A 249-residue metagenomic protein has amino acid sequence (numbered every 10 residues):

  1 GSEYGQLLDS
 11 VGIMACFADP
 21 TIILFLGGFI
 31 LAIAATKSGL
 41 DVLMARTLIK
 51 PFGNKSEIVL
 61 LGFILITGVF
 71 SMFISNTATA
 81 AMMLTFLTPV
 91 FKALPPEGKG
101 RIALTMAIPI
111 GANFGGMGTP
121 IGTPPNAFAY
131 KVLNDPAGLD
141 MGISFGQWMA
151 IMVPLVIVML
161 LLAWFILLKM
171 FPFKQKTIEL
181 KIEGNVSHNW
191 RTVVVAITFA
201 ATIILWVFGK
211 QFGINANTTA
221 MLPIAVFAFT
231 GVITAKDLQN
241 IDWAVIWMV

Functional and structural regions predicted by a protein language model:
G1-L24, I30-I33, Q147-V249: Hydrophobic transmembrane alpha-helices of multi-pass small-molecule transporters
S2-G98, I241-V249: Membrane-embedded alpha-helical segments and adjacent helix-loop junctions characteristic of multi-pass solute
I23-L24, F63-I64, A103, A107-A112 (+2 more regions): Small-residue packing motifs within transmembrane alpha-helices
I49-N54, A107, L180-N189: Membrane-interface segments at loop-to-transmembrane junctions
I66-N76, P109-I121, L205-Q211: Transmembrane alpha-helix interface/packing and boundary motifs in multi-pass membrane proteins, characterized by
S75-L84, G118-G122, N215, T219-L222: Hydrophobic alpha-helical membrane segments of integral membrane proteins
P89-F173, T177-E183: Membrane-core helix-loop-helix motifs of multi-pass transport proteins
